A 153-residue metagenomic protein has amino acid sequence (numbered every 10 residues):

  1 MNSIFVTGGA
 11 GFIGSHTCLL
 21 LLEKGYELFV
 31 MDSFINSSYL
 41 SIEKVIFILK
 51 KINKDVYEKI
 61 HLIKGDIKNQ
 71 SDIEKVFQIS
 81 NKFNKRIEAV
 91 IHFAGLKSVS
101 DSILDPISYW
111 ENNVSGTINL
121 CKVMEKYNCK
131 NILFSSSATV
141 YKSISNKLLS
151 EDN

Functional and structural regions predicted by a protein language model:
M1-N153: N-terminal Rossmann-like NAD(P)+-binding domain of SDR-like oxidoreductases, especially those catalyzing
